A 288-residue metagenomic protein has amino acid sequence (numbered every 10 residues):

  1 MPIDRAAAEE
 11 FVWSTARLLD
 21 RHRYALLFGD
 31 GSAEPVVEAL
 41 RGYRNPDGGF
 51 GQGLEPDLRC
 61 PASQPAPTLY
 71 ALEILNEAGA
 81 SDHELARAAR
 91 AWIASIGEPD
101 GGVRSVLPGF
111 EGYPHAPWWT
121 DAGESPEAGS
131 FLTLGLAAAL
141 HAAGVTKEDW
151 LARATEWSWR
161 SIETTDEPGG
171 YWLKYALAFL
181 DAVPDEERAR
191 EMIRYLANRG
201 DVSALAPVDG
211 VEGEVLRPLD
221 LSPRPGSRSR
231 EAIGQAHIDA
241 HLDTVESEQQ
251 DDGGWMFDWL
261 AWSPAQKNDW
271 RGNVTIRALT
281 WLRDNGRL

Functional and structural regions predicted by a protein language model:
M1-L288: Preference for long, amphipathic alpha-helical scaffolds in soluble/luminal domains and all-alpha bundles
